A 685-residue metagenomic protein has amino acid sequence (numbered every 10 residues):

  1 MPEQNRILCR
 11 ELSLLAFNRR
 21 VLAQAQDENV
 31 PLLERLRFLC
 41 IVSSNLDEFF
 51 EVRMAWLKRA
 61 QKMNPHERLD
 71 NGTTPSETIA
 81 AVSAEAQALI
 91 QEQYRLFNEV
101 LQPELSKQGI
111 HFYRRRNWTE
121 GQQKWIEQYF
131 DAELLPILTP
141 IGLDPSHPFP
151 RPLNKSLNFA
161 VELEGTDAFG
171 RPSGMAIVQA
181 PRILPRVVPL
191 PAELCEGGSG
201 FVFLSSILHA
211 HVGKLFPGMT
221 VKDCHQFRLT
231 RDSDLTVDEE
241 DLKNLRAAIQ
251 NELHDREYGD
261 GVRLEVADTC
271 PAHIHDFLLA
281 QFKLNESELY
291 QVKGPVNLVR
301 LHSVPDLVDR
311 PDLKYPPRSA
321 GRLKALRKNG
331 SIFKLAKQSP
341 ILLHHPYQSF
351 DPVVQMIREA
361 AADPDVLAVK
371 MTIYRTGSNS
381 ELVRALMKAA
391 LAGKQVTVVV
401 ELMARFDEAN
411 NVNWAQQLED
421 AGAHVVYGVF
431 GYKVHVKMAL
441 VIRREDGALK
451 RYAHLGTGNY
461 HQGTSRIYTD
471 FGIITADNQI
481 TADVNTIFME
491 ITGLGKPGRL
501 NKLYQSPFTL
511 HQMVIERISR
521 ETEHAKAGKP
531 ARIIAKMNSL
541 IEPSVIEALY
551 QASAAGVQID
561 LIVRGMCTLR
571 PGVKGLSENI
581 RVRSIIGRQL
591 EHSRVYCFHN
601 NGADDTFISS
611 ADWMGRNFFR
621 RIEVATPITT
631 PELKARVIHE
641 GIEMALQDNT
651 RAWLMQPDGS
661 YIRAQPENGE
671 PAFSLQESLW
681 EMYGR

Functional and structural regions predicted by a protein language model:
M1-I533, Q551-A555, C567-R685: N-terminal localization/anchoring segments of enzymes in phospholipid and broader phosphate metabolism
N538: Cofactor-pocket helix-loop regions in the catalytic cores of large enzyme subunits
P543-I546, Y550: Glycine/threonine-rich ATP-lid/beta-loop region of ATP-binding domains
Q558-I562: Hydrophobic alpha/beta core scaffold segments
